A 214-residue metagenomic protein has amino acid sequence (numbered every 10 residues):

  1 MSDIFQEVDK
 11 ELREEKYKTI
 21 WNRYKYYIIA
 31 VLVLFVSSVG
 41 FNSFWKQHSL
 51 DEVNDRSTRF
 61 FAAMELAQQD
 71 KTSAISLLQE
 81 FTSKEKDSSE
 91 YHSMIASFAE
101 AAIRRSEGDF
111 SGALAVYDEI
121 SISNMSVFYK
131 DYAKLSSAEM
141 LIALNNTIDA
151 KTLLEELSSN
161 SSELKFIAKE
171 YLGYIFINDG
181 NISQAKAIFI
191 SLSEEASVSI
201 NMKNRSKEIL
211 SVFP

Functional and structural regions predicted by a protein language model:
M1-L34: N-terminal positive-inside, membrane-proximal cytosolic segments immediately preceding the first
S2-Q6, K10, F61-E65, I122 (+1 more regions): Acidic, proline/glycine-rich low-complexity intrinsically disordered segments
Y24, E85-S88, L164: Residue-level recognition of alpha-helix termini/interfacial anchor residues
S37-T58: Transmembrane signal-anchor/signal-peptide helices with a preference for the extracytoplasmic
Q47-H48, T82-S89, I122-N124: Flexible helix-coil transition and linker loops at the boundaries of alpha-helical arrays
L50-S57, T72-I75, I95, I148 (+1 more regions): Amphipathic alpha-helical repeat elements characteristic of tetratricopeptide repeat
F61-M94: Short extracytoplasmic
Y91-P214: Soluble extracytoplasmic domains of inner/organellar membrane proteins
